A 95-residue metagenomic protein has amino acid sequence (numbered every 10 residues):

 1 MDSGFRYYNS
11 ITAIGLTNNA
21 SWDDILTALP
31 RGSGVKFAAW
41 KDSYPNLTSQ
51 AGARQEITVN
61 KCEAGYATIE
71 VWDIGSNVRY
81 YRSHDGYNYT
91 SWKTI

Functional and structural regions predicted by a protein language model:
D2-V78, Y87-S91: Glycine-rich, flexible loop motifs
R82-S83: Conserved Ser/Thr-centered positions that define the repeating blades of beta-propeller domains
T94-I95: Short, solvent-exposed mixed-charge patches
